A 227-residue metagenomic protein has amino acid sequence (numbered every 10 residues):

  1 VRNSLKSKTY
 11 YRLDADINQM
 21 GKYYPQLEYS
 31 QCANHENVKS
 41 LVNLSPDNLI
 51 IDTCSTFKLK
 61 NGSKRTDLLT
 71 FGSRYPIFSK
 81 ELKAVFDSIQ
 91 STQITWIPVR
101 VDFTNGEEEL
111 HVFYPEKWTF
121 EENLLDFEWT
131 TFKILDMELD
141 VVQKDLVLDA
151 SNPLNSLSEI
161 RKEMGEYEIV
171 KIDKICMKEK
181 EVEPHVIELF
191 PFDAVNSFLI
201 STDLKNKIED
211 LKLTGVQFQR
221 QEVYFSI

Functional and structural regions predicted by a protein language model:
V1-P76, K80-I227: Phosphate/anion-contacting hairpin/loop surfaces
